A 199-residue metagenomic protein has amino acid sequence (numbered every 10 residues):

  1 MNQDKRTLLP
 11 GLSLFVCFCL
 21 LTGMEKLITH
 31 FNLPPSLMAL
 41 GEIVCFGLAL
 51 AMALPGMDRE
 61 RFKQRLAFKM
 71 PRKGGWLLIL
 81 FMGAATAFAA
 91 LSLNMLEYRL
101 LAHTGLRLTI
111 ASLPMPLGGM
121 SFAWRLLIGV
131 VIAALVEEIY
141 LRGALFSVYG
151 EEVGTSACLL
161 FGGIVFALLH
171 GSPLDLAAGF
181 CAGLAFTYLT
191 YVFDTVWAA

Functional and structural regions predicted by a protein language model:
M1-L14: N-terminal membrane topogenic signal
L12-R59: Alpha-helical transmembrane segments in multi-pass membrane proteins
C19, G23, D175-A199: Functionally important transmembrane alpha-helices
F31-L33, L168-L174: Membrane-interface helix caps and helix-loop-helix hairpins in membrane proteins
L33-C45, W124-R125, G154-G162, T195: Membrane-interface starts of transmembrane alpha-helices
L33-L37, Q64-A133, S147, E151: Juxtamembrane helix-loop-helix connectors linking adjacent transmembrane helices in multi-pass membrane enzymes
I43, L80, A84, L126-V131 (+5 more regions): Residue-level signature of the transmembrane alpha-helical core of multi-pass small-molecule transporters
V136-F161, Y188-T195: Membrane-interface helix/loop boundary segments of multi-pass membrane proteins
